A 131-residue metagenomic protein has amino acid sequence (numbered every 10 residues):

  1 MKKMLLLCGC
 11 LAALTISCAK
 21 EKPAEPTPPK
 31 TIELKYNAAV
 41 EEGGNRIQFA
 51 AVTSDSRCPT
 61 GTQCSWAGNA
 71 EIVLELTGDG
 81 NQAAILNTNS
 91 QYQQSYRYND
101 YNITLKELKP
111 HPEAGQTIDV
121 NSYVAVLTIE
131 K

Functional and structural regions predicted by a protein language model:
L5-A13: Sec-dependent N-terminal signal peptides
T15-S17: C-terminal motif of bacterial Sec signal peptides marking the signal peptidase cleavage site
A19-E21: Bacterial signal peptide processing site
P26-G43: Post-signal peptide N-terminal segment of mature Sec-exported envelope proteins
E42-T62, Y101-A114: Charged, amphipathic alpha-helical segments
I47, A51-N89: Mature extracytoplasmic domains of secretory-pathway proteins
N89-E107: Short Fe-S-cluster ligation motifs
P110-V120, V126-T128: Short, exposed beta-strand-loop hairpins at the edges of beta-sheets in extracellular/periplasmic proteins
